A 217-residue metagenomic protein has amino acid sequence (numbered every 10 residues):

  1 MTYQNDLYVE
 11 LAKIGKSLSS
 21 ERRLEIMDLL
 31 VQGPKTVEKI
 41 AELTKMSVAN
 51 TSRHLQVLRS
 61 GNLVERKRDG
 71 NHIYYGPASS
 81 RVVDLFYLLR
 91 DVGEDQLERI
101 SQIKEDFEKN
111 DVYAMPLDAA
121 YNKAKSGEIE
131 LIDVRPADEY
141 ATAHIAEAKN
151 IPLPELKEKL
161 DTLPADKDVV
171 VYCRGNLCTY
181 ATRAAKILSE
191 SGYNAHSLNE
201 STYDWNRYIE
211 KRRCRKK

Functional and structural regions predicted by a protein language model:
M1-V9: Short, intrinsically disordered or compositionally biased N-terminal tails of bacterial proteins
E10-S47, I73-S80: N-terminal helix-turn-helix DNA-binding core of bacterial DNA-binding proteins
V37, M46-A49, G76-E130, V134-T142 (+1 more regions): Flexible, polar/low-complexity N-terminal or interdomain linker segments that lie immediately upstream of folded
E42, R59-S60: Alpha-helical residues within the helix-turn-helix
L55-Q56: Short, hydrophobic-biased segments on the C-terminal half of alpha helices that form "recognition helices"
S60-D69, G76: Beta-hairpin "wing" of winged helix-turn-helix
L63, L163-N206: Catalytic cysteine-centered active loop of the rhodanese-like fold, especially the PTP/DSP P-loop
N122-L177: Positively charged, proline/Ser/Thr-rich regional signature most characteristic of the Rhodanese/CDC25-like
